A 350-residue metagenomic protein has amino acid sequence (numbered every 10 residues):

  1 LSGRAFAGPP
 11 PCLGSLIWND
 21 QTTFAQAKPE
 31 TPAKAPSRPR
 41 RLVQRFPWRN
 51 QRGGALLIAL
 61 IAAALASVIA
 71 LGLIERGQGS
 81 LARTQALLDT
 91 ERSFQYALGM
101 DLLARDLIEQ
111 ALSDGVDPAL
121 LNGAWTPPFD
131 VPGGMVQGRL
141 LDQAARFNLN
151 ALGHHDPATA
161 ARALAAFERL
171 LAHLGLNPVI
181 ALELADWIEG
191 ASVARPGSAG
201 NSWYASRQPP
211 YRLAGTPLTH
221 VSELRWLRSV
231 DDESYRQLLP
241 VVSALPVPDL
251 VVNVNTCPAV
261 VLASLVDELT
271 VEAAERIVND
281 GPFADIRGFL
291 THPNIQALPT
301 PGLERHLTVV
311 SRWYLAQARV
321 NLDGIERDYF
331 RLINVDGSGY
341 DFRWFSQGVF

Functional and structural regions predicted by a protein language model:
L1-R52: N-terminal leader/signal peptides at the extreme start of proteins
T23-F24, R38, R45-W48, G54-F350: Compositionally biased linear targeting/interaction segments
